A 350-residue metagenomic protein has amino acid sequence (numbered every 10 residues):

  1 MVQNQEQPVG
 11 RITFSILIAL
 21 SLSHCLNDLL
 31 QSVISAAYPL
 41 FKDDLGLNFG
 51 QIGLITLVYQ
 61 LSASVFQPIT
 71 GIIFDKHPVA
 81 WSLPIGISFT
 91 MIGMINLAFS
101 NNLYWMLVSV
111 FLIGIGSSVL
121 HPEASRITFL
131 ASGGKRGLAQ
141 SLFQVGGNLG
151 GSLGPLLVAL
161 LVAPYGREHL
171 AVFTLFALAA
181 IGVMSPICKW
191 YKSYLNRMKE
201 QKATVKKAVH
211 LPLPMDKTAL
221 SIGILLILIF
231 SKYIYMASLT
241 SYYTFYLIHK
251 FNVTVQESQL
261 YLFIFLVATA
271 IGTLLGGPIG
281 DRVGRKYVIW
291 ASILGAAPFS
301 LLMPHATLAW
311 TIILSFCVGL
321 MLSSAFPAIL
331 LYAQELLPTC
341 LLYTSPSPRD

Functional and structural regions predicted by a protein language model:
S32, Q60-P68, S152, L266-A270 (+1 more regions): Residue-level signature of mid-helix packing/kink "hotspots" within the transmembrane helices of 12-pass Major
S35, L220-F263: Extracytoplasmic gate region of multi-pass secondary transporters
V65-A98: Conserved MFS/SLC helix-loop-helix module at the cytosolic interface between two early adjacent transmembrane helices
F89-N101, G295-A306: C-terminal ends and interior cores of transmembrane alpha-helices in multi-pass membrane transporters/permeases
V110-V145: Cytoplasmic helix-loop-helix junction between adjacent transmembrane helices in 12-TM secondary transporters
G146-W190: Helix-loop-helix hairpin linking two adjacent transmembrane segments in secondary transporters
K286-I329: C-terminal transmembrane helical hairpin of 12-TM major facilitator-type secondary transporters
Y343-D350: Conserved small/polar residues in nucleotide/adenosyl-binding loops
